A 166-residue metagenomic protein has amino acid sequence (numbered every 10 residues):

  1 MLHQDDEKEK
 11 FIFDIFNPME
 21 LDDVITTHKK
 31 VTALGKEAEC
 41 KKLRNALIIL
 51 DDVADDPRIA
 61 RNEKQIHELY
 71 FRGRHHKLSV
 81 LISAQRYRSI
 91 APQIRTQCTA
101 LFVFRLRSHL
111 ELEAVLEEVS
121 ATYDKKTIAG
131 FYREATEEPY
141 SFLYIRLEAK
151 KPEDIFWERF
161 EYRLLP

Functional and structural regions predicted by a protein language model:
L2-G130: Conserved P-loop NTPase motor cores
E39, N62, E111-P166: P-loop NTPase motor core of the ASCE superfamily
